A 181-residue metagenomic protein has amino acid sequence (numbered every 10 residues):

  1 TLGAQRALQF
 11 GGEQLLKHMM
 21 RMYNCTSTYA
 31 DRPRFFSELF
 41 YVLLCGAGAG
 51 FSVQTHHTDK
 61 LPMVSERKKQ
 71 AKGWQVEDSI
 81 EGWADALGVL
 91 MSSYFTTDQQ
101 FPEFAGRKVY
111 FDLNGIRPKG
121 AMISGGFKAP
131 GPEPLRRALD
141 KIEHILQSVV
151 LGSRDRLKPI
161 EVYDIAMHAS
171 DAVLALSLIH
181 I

Functional and structural regions predicted by a protein language model:
T1-I179: Extended catalytic cores of very large enzyme megasubunits
